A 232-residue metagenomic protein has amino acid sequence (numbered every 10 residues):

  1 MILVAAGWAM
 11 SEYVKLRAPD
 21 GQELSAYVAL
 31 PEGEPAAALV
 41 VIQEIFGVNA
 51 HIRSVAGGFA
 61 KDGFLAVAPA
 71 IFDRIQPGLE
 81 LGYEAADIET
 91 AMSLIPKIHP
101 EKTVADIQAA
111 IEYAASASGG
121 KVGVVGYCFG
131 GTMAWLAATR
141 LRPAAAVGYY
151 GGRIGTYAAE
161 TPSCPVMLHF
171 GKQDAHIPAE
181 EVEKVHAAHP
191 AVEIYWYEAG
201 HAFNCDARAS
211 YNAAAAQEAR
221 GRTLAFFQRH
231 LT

Functional and structural regions predicted by a protein language model:
M1-T232: N-terminal cap/leader regions of alpha/beta-hydrolase-fold enzymes, predominantly small-molecule hydrolases
